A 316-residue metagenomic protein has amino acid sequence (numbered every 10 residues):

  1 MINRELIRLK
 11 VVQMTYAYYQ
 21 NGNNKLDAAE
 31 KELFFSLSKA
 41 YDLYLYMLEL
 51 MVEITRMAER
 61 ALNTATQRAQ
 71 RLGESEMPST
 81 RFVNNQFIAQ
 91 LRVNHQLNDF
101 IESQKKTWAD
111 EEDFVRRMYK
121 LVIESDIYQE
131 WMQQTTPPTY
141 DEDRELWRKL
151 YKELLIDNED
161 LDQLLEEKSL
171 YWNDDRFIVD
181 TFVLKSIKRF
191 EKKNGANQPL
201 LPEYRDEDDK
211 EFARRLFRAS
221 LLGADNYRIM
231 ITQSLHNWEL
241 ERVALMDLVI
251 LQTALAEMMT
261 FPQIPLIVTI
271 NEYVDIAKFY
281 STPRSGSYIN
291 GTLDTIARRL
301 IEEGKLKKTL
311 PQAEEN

Functional and structural regions predicted by a protein language model:
M1-N316: Class I Rossmann-like S-adenosyl-L-methionine
